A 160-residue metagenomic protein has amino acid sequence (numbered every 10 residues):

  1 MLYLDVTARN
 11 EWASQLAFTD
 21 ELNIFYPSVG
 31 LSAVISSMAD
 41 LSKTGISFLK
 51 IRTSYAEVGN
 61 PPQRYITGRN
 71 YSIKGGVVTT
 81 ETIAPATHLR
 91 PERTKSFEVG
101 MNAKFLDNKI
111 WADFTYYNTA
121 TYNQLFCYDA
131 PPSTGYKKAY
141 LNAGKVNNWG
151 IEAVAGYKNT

Functional and structural regions predicted by a protein language model:
M1-T160: Extracellular/periplasmic, surface-exposed regions of secreted and cell-surface proteins
